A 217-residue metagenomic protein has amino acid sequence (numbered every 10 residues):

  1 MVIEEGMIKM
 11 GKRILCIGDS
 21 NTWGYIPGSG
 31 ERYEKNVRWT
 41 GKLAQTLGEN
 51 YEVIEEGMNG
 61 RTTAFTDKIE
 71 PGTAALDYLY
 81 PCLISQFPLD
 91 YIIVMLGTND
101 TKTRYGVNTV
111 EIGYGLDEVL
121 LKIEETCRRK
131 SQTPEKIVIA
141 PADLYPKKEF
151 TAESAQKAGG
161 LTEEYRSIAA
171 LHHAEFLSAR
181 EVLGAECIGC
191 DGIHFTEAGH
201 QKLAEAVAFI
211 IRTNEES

Functional and structural regions predicted by a protein language model:
M1, G24, K122-T126: Short regulatory "switch" loops immediately downstream of catalytic or recognition motifs within protein catalytic
V2-M58, A64-I69, C82-I84, Q201-K202: Serine-esterase "nucleophile elbow" of acetyl-processing enzymes
I8-K9, G41, T73-S217: Alpha-helical cap/lid subdomain in secreted, periplasmic, or secretory-pathway luminal O-acyl-processing enzymes
N59-A64, V182-E186: A short acidic, often aromatic-flanked loop/helix-cap motif at beta-alpha or helix-coil junctions that lines enzyme
